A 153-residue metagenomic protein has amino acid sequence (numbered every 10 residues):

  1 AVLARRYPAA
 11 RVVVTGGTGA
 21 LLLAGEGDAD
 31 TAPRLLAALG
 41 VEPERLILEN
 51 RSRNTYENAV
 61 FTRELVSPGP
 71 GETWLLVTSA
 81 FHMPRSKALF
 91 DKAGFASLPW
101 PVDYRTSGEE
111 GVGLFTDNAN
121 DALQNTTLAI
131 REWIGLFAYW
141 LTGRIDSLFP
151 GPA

Functional and structural regions predicted by a protein language model:
A1-T126: A structural signal for short, hydrophobic/glycine-enriched beta-strand patches
T126-F149: A transmembrane-helix-recognition feature enriched in membrane-embedded lipid enzymes and envelope glyco-/phospholipid
G151-A153: Short, solvent-exposed mixed-charge patches
